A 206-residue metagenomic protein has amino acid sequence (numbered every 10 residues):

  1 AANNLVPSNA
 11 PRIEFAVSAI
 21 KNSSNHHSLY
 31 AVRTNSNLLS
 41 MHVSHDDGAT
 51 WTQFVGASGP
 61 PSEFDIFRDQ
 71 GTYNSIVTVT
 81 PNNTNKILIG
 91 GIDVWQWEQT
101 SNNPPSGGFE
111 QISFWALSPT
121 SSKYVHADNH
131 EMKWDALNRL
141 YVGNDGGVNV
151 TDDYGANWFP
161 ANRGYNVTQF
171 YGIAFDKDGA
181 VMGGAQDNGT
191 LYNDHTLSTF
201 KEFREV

Functional and structural regions predicted by a protein language model:
A1-V206: Beta-propeller blade termini and top-face loops
